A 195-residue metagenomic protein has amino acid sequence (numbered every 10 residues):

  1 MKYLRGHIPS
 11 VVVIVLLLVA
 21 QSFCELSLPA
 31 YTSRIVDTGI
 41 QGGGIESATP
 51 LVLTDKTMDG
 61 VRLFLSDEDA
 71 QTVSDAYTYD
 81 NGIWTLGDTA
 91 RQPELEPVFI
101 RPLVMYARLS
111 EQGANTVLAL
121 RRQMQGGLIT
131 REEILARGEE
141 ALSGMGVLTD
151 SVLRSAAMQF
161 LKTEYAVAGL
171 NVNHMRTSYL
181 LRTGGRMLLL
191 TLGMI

Functional and structural regions predicted by a protein language model:
M1-P9: N-terminal Sec/SRP start-transfer signal
I8-E25, S47-I195: Transmembrane-helix motif of ABC transporter permease domains
Q41-S47: Membrane-proximal juxtamembrane linkers immediately C-terminal to transmembrane helices
